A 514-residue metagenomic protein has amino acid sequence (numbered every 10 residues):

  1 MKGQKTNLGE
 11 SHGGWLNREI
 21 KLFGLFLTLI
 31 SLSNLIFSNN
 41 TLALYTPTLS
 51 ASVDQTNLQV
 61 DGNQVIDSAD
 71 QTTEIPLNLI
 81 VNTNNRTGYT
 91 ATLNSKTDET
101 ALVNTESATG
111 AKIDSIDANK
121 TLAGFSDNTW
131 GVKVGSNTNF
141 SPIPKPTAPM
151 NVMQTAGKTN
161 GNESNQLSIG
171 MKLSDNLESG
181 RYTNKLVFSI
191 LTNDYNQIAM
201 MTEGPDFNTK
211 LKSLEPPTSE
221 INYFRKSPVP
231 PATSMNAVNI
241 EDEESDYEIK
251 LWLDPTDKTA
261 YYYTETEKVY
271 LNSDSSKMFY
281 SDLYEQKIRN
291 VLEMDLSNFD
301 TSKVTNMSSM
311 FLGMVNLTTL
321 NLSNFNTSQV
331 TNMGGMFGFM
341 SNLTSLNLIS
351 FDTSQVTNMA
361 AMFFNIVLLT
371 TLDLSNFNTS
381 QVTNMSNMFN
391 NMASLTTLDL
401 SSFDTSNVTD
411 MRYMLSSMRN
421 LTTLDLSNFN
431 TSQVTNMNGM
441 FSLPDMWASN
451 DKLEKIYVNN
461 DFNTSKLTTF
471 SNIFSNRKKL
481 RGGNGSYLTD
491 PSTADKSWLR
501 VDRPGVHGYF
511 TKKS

Functional and structural regions predicted by a protein language model:
M1-L44: Sec-dependent, cleavable N-terminal signal peptides
G3, L102-N104, Y262: Short conserved micro-motifs at the rims of enzyme active sites and ligand-binding pockets
E10, G14, A91, L177 (+4 more regions): Intrinsically disordered, low-complexity segments of exported/surface proteins
I20-G24, L77-G88, K158-N162, E248-K258 (+1 more regions): Short, surface-exposed loop and linker segments with low hydrophobicity and enrichment for Pro/Ser/Thr
N34, D70, N82, K158-N160 (+4 more regions): Sterically constrained small-residue positions within well-ordered secondary structures of folded domains
L42-N196: Signature of Gram-negative chaperone-usher
Y195-S514: Negatively charged
